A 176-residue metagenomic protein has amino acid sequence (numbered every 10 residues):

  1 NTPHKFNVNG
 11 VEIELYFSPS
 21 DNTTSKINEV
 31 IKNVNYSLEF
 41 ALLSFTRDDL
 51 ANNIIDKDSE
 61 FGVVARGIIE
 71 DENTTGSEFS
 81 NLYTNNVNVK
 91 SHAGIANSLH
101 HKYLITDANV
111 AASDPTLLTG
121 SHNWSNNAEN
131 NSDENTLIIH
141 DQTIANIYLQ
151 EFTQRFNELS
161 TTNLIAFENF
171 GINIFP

Functional and structural regions predicted by a protein language model:
T2-G67, Y103: PLD-like (HKD) phosphodiesterase/transphosphatidyltransferase domain
Y36-S37, R47-P176: PLD/PLD-like phosphodiesterase catalytic module centered on the HKD motif
